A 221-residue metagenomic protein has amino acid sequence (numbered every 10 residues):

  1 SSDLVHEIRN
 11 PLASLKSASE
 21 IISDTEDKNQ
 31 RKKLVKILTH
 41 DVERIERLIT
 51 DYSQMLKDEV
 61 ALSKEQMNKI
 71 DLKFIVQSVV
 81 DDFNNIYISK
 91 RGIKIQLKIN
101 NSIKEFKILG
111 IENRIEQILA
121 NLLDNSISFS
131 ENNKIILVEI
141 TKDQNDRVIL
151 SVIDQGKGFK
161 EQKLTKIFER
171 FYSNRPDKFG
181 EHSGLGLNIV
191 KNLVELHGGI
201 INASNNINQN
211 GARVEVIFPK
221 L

Functional and structural regions predicted by a protein language model:
H40-I45: Short alpha-helical segment of the dimerization/phosphotransfer core of two-component systems
V60-E65, E105-G110: Conserved micro-motifs of the catalytic ATP-binding
Q66-D81: A conserved beta-strand-to-alpha-helix junction within the catalytic ATP-binding
S126-I127: Short helix-loop "hinge" at the ATP-lid/N-box region of the Bergerat-fold HATPase_c
F159-F171: Short conserved segment of the HATPase_c
G186, V190: Short alpha-helical Gxxx[C/S/T] motif in the catalytic ATP-binding
G198-G199: Conserved glycine-rich
